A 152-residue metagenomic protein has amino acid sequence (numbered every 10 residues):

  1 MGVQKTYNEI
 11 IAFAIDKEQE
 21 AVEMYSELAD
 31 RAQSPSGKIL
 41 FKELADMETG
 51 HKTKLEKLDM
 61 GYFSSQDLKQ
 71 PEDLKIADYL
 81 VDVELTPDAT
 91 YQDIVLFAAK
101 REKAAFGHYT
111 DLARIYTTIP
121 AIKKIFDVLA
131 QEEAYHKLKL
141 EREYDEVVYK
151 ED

Functional and structural regions predicted by a protein language model:
M1-E27, R31: The feature marks the first
A14, A21-L28, I76-T117: Acidic/histidine-rich alpha-helical segments that form the ligand environment of transition-metal centers
A14-Y25, F41-E56, R101-A105, Y109 (+1 more regions): Alpha-helical transition-metal enzyme core signature, strongest for iron centers
Q33-P35, T118-I119: Short loop-to-helix capping motifs
S36-L74, H136-V147: Conserved alpha-helical segments that form or flank metal/cofactor-binding pockets of metalloenzymes
K38-L44, L96, K123-V128: Short, charged, amphipathic alpha-helical segments
K57-Q92, D152: Carboxylate-rich helix-loop segments that flank metal/cofactor sites and access channels in metalloenzymes
G107-E146, K150: Preference for long, well-ordered alpha-helical segments
